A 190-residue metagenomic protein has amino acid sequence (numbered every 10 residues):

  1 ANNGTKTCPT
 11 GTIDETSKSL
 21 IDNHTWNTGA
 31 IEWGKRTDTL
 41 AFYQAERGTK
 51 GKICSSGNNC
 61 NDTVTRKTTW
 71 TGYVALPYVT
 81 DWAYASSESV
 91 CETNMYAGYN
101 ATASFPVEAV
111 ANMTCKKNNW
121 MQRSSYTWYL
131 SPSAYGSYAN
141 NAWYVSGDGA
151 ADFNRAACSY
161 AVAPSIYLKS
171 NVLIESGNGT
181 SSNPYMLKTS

Functional and structural regions predicted by a protein language model:
A1-S190: Collagenous Gly-X-Y triple-helix signature in extracellular proteins
